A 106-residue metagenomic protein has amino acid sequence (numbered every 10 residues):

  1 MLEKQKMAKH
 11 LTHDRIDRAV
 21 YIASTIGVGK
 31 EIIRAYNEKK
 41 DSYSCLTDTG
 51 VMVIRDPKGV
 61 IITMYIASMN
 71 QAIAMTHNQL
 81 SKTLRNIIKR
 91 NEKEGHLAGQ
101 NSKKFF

Functional and structural regions predicted by a protein language model:
M1-F106: Ribonuclease/tRNase effector modules and their secretory precursors
